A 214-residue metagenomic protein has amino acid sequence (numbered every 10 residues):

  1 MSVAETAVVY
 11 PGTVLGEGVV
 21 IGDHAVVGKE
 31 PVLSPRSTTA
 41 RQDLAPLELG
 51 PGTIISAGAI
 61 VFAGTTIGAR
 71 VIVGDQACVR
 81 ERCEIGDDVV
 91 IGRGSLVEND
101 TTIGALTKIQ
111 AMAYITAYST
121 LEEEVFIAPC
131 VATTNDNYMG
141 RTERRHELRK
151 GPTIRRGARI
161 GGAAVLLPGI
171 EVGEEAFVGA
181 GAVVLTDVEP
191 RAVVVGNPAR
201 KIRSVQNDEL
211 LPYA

Functional and structural regions predicted by a protein language model:
S2-V195, A199-K201: Structural signal for interior beta-strand "rungs" in well-ordered beta-sheet cores of soluble enzyme domains
K201-A214: Short, basic/aromatic-enriched C-terminal tail that caps enzymatic domains
